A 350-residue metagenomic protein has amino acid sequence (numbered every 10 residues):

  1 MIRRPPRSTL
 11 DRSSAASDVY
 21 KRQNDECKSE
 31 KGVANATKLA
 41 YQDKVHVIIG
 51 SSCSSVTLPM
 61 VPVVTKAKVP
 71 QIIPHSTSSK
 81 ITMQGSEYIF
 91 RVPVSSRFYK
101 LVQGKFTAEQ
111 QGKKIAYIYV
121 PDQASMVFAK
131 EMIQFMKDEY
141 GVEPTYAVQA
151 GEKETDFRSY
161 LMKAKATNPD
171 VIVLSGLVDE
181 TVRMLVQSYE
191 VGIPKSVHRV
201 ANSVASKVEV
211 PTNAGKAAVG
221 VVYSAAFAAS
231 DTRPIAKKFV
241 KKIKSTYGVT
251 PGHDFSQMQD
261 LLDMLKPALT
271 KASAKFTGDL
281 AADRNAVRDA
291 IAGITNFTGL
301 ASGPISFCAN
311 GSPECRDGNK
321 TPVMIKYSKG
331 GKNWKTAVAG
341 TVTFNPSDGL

Functional and structural regions predicted by a protein language model:
M1-A16, Y20: Single conserved hydrophobic/aromatic residue that forms the stacking wall/gate of nucleotide- or nucleobase-binding
S17-M83, V92, A150-F157, N310: Beta-alpha junction/loop-to-helix N-cap segments that form part of ligand/metal-binding clefts
D18, D43-V47, K66-Q71, G85-Y88 (+5 more regions): Loop/turn elements at helix/coil->beta-strand transitions in domains of secreted/extracellular proteins
D18, Q23, G50, Y117-V120 (+2 more regions): Surface-exposed patches in mature extracellular/periplasmic domains of secreted proteins
A34, S78-K80, E87-V191, S230-K238: Extracellular/periplasmic Venus flytrap/periplasmic-binding protein
L39-S52, I72-P74, A116-Y119, N168-V178 (+3 more regions): Periplasmic-binding protein-like
Q187-L262, K271-S273, G340-D348: Extracellular/periplasmic periplasmic-binding protein-like sensory domains
Y247-G252, K266-N333: Segments of small-molecule ligand-sensing domains
